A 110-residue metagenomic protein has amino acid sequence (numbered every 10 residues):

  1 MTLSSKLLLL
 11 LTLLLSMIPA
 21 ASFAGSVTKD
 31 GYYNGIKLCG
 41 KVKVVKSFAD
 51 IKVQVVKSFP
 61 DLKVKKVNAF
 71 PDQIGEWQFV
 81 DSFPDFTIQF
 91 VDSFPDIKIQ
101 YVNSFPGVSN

Functional and structural regions predicted by a protein language model:
M1-L9: Bacterial N-terminal signal peptides that target proteins for export
S5, A21-S22: Generic extreme N-terminus detector
L9-A20: Bacterial N-terminal signal peptides
G25-N110: Repetitive, compositionally biased segments used for assembly/scaffolding
